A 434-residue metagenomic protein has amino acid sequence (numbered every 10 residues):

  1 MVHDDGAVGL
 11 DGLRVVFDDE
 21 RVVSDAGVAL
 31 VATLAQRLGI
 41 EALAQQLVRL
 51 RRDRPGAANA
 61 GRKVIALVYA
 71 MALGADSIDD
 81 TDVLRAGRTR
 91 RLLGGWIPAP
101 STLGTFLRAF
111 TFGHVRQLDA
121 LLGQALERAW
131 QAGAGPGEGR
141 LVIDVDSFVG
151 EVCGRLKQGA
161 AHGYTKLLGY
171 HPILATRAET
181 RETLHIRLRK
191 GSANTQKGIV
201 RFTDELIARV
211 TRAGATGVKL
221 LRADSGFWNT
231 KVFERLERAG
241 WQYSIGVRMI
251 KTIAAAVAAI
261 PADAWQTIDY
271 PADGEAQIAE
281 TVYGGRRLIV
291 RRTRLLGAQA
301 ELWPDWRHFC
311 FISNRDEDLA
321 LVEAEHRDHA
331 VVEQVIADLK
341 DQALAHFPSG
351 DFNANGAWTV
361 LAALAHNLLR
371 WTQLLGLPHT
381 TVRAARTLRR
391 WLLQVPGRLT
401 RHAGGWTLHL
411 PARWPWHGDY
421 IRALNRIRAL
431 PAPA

Functional and structural regions predicted by a protein language model:
M1-L13, F17-E20, Q242-K340, R422-A434: An anionic, glycine-rich sequence signature occurring as long contiguous blocks
M1-N194, I199-A213, G397-A434: Dynamic "connector" segments at or just before major functional cores
L34, T81, L321-R370: Short amphipathic alpha-helical "interface-anchor" segments enriched in bulky aromatics
D146, G217-W228: Acidic/histidine-rich, metal-coordinating catalytic segments
R212-K219, R238-A239: Short, surface-exposed connector motifs at secondary-structure boundaries
F233-Q242: Short, surface-exposed basic-aromatic patches at helix termini and helix-loop junctions that form
H346-Y420: Basic, amphipathic alpha-helical segments enriched in Lys/Arg and hydrophobic/aromatic residues
